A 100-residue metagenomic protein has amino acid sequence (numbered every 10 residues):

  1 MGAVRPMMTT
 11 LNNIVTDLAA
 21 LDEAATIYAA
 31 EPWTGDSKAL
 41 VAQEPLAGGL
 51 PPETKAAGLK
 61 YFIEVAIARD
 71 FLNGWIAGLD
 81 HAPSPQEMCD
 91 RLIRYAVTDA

Functional and structural regions predicted by a protein language model:
G2-A47, T54: Extended, charge-biased low-complexity segments that typically form long amphipathic alpha-helices/coiled-coils
A39-A100: Amphipathic protein-protein interaction modules
